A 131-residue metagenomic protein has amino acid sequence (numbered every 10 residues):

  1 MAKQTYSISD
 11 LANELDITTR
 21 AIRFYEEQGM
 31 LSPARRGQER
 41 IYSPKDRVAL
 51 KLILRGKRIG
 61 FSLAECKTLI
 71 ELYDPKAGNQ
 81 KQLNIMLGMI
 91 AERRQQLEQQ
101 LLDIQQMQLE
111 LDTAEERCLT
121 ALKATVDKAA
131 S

Functional and structural regions predicted by a protein language model:
A2-S7, N13, S32, P44-S131: Arg/Lys-rich, alpha-helical DNA-contact motif
S9, R20: Residues within helix-turn-helix
N13, E26-E27: Alpha-helical residues within the helix-turn-helix
A21, I41, E65: Residues in the helix-turn-helix
I22, E26, I70: DNA major-groove recognition helix of helix-turn-helix
G29-R35: Short, solvent-exposed alpha-helical "recognition" segments
R35-I41: Short, Lys/Arg-rich nucleic-acid/phosphate-binding segment
